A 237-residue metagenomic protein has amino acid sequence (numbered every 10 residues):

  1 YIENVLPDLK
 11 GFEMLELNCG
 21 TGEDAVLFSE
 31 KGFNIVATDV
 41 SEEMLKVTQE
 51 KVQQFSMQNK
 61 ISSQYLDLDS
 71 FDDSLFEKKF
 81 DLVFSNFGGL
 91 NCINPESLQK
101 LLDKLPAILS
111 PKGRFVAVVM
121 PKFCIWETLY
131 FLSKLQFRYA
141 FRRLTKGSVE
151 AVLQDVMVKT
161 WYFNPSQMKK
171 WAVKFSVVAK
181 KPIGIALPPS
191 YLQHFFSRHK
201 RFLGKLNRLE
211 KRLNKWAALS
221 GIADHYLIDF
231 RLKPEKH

Functional and structural regions predicted by a protein language model:
Y1-K10: Conserved alpha-helix/loop element of class I SAM-dependent methyltransferases that forms part of the SAM/SAH-binding
G11-G20: Conserved class I S-adenosyl-L-methionine
E23-F71: Class I SAM-dependent methyltransferase SAM/SAH-binding core
D73-L82: A short acidic, Gly/Pro-enriched loop at the edge of an enzyme's catalytic core that lines a small-molecule cofactor
Q99-P111: A short glycine-rich, Lys/Arg-flanked "PGG" loop and its adjoining helix->strand segment in the class I
F115-R143: Conserved class I S-adenosyl-L-methionine
M157-F175: Short alpha-helix
A179-H237: A C-terminal cap/extension of S-adenosyl-L-methionine-dependent methyltransferases that defines the acceptor-substrate
